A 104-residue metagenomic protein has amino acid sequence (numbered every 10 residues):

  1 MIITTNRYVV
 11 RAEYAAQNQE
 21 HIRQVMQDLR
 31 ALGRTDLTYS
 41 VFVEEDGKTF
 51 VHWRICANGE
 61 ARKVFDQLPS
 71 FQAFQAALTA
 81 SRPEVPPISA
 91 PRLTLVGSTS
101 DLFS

Functional and structural regions predicted by a protein language model:
M1, N6-V10, P86, L93-T94: Glycine/serine-rich loop-strand microenvironments at binding/catalytic pocket rims
I2-V9, L37-L68: Short, well-ordered beta-strand segments in beta-rich or mixed alpha/beta enzyme and ligand-binding folds
I3, R23-L29, F50, E84-V85: A generic structural signal for ordered secondary structure
Y14-A16, E60-R62, S98: Residue-level signal for secondary-structure boundary sites
Y14-L37, L78: Short amphipathic alpha-helical segments
E20-R23, F65-F71: Short amphipathic alpha-helices in soluble, non-transmembrane regions that often serve as interface/regulatory elements
L37-V51, A73-S104: Glycine-rich beta-strand-turn "strand-cap" elements at beta-sheet edges
